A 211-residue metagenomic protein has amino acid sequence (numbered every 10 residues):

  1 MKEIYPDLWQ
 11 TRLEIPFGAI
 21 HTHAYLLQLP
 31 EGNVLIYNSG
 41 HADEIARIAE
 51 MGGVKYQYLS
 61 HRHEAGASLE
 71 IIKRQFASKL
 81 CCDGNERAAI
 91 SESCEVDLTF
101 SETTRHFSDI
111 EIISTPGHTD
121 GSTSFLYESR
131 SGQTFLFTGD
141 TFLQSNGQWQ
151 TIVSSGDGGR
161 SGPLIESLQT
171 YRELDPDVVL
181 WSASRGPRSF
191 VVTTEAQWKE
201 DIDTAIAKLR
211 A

Functional and structural regions predicted by a protein language model:
M1-A46, S124-G139: Conserved beta-strand hairpin/beta-sheet module of binuclear metal-dependent hydrolase folds, prominently
W9, Y58, C81, L98 (+2 more regions): Hydrophobic/aromatic beta-strand patches that form the interior of the parallel beta-sheet core in alpha/beta enzyme
Q10-I20, I90-S91, E102-R105, S114-T115: Short, solvent-exposed secondary-structure boundary motifs
P16, N33-L35, E111, T119-R210: Metallo-beta-lactamase
E31, G53, A77, D175-P176: Residue-level detector of structured alpha->beta connecting loops
V34-Y37, Y56-L59, I112-S114: Short catalytic-loop micro-motif centered on adjacent basic/acidic residues
G40-S108, Q197-A205: Active-site HxH/HxHxD metal-binding segment of metal-dependent hydrolases
Q57-A65, T115-D120, A183-S184: Histidine-centered catalytic micro-motifs
